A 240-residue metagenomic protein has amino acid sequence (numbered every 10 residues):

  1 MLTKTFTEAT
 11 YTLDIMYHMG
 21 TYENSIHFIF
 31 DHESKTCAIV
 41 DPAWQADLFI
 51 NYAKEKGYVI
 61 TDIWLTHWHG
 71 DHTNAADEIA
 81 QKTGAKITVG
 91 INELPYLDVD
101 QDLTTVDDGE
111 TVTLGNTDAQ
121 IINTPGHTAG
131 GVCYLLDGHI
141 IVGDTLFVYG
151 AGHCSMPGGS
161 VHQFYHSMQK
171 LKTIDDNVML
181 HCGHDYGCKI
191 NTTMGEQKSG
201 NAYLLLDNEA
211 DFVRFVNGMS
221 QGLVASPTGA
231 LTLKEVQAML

Functional and structural regions predicted by a protein language model:
M1-T5, H166-L240: Accessory terminal helices/loops
L2-K56, C133-G143: Conserved beta-strand hairpin/beta-sheet module of binuclear metal-dependent hydrolase folds, prominently
T21-E23, S34-C37, W44-Q120, S199-A210 (+1 more regions): Active-site HxH/HxHxD metal-binding segment of metal-dependent hydrolases
H27-F28, G109-L135, T173: Core dinuclear metal-dependent hydrolase active-site scaffold
I29, D41, H67, I79 (+5 more regions): Divalent metal-coordination and catalytic microenvironments
P42-W44, W68, E93, H127-T128 (+4 more regions): Active-site metal-binding loops of divalent metal-dependent hydrolases
I63-T73, I122-A129, L180-G187: Histidine-centered catalytic micro-motifs
A151, S155-I174: Active-site-adjacent loop/tail segments of enzyme domains
